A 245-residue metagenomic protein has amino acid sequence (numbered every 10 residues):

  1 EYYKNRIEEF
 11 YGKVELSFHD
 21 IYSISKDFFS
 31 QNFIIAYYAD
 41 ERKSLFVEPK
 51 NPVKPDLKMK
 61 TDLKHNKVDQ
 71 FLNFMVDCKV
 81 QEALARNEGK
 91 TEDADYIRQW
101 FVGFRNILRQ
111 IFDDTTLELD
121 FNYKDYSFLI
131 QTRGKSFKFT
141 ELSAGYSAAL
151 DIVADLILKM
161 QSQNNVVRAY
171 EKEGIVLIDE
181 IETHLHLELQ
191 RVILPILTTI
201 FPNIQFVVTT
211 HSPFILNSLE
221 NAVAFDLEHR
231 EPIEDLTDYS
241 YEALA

Functional and structural regions predicted by a protein language model:
Y2-F10, S30, Y96-W100, D120 (+3 more regions): A generic short-segment signal for beta-strand/edge and adjacent turn/coil regions
Y2-I111, Y241, A245: Coupling/switch segment of ABC-type P-loop NTPase heads
I7, V14, I34, V47 (+14 more regions): Extended aliphatic helical segments
M59-E171: Extended helical coiled-coil dimerization/tether regions that scaffold and oligomerize large DNA-maintenance assemblies
D125-A245: Switch/communication elements of ASCE P-loop NTPase nucleotide-binding domains
